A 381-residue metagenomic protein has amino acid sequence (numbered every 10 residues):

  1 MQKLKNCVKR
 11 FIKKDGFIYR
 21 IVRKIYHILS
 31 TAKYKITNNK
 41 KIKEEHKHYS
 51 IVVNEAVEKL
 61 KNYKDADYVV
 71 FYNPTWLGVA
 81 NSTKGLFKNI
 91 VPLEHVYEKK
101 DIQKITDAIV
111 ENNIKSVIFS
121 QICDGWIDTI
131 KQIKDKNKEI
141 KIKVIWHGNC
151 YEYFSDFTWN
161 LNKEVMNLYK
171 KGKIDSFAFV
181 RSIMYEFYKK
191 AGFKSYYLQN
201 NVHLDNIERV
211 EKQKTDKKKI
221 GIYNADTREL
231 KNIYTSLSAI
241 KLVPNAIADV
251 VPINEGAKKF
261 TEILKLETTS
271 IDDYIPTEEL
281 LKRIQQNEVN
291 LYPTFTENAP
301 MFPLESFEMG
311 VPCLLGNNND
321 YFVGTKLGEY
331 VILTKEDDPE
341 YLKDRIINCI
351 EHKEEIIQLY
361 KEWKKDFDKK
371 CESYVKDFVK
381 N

Functional and structural regions predicted by a protein language model:
L4-E139: N-terminal pre-catalytic "stem/leader" segment of glycosyltransferase-like enzymes
E98, C150, Y197-R209, E255 (+1 more regions): Short beta-strand->alpha-helix junction loop in the catalytic core of nucleotide-activated group-transfer enzymes
F157-S195: A short, active-site helix/loop in glycosyltransferases that binds the activated sugar's phosphate group
G172, K258-L281: Nucleotide-activated donor-binding/catalytic signature segment of Leloir-type glycosyltransferases, i.e., the conserved
R209-K231, L237-V243, D249: Conserved donor-binding/catalytic core segment of Leloir-type glycosyltransferases
T294-F295: Aromatic "clamp/platform" in nucleotide-sugar-dependent glycosyltransferases that forms part of the donor/acceptor
P312-N318: Short hydrophobic beta-strand element within catalytic cores of glycosyltransferases and related nucleotide-activated
E336-K343, N348-N381: A charged, aromatic-enriched C-terminal amphipathic alpha-helix characteristic of glycosyltransferases across folds
